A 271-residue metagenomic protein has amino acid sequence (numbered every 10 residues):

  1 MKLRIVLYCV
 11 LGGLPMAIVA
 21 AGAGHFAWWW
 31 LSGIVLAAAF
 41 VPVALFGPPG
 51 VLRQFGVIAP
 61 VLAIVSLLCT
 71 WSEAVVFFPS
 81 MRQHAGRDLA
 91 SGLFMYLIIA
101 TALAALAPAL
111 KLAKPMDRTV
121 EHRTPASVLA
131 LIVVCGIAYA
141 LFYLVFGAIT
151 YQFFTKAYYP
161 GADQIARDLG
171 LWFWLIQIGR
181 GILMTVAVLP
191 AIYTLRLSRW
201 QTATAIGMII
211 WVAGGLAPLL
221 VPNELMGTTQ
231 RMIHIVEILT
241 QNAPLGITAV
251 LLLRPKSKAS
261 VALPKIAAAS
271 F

Functional and structural regions predicted by a protein language model:
M1-F271: Juxtamembrane/disordered regions of integral membrane proteins
